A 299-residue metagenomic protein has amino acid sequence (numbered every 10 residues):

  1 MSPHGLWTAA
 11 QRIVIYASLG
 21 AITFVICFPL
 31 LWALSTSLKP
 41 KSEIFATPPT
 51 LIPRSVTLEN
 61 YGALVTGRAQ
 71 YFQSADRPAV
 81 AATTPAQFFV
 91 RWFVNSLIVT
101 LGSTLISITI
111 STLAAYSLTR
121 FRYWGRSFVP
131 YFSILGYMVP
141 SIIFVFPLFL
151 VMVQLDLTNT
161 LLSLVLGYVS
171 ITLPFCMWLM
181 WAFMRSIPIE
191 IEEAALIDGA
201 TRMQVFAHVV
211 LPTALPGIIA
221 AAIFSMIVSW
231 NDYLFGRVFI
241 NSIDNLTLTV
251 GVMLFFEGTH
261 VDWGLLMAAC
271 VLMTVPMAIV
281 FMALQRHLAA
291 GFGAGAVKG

Functional and structural regions predicted by a protein language model:
M1-H4: N-terminal Sec/SRP start-transfer signal
L6-W7, R12-G299: A structural signal for multi-pass alpha-helical bundles of membrane permease subunits that mediate small-molecule
